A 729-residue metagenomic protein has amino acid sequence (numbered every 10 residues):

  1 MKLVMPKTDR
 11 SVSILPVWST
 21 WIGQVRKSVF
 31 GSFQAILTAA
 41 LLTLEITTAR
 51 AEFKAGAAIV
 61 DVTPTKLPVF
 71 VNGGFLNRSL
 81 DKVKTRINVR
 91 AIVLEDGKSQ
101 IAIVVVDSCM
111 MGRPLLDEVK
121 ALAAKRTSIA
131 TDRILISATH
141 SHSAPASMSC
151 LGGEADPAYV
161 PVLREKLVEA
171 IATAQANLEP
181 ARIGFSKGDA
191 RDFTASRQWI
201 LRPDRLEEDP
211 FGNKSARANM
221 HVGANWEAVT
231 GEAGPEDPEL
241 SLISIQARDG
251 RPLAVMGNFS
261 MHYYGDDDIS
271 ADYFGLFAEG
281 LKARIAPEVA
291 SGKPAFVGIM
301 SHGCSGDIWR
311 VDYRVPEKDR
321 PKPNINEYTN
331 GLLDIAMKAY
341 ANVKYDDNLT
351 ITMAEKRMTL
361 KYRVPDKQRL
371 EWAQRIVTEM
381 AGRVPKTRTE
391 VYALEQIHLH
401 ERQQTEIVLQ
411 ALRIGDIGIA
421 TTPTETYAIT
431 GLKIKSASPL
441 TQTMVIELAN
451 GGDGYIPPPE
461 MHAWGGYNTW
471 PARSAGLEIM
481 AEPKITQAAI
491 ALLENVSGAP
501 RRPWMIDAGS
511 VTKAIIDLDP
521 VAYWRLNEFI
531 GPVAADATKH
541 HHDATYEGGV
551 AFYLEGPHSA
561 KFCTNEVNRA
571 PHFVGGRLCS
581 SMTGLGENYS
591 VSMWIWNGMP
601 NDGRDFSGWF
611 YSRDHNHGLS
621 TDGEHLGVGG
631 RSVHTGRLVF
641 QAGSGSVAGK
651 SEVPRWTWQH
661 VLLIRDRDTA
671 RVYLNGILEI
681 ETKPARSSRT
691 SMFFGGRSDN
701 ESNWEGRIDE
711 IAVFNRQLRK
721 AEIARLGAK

Functional and structural regions predicted by a protein language model:
M1-G31: N-terminal secretory signal peptides that target proteins for export/translocation
G31-E45: Bacterial N-terminal signal peptides
A51-S137, S141-V297, S301-R314, R320-N330 (+2 more regions): Conserved beta-alpha junction segments in alpha/beta enzyme cores
P503-G576, P600-D605, S612, N616 (+2 more regions): Extracytoplasmic low-complexity segments
S510-I516, R569-V591, S646-E652, S698: Short surface loop/edge beta-strand patches of beta-sandwich-type extracellular domains that form ligand-contact sites
A522-F529, Y589-M599, S702-A728: Extracellular, beta-strand-rich glycan-interacting domains
T545-G575, S592-N601, S620, E624-R686: Extracellular glycan-interaction surfaces
H634, E681-R707: Flexible glycan-contacting loops in extracellular carbohydrate-active proteins
